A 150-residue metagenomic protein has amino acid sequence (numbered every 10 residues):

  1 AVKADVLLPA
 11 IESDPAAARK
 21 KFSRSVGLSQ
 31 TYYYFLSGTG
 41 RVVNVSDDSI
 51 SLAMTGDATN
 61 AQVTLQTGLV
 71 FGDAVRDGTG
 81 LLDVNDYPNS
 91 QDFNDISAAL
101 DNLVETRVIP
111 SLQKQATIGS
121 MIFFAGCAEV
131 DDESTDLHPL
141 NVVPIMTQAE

Functional and structural regions predicted by a protein language model:
A1-E150: OB-fold and OB-like single-stranded nucleic-acid-recognition modules and their adjacent interaction interfaces
